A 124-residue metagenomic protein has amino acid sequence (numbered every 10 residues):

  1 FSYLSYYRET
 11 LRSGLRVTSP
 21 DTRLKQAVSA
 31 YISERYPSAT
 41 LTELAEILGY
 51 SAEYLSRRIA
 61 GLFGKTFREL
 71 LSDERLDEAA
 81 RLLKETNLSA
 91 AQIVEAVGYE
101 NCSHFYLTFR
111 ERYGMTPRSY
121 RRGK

Functional and structural regions predicted by a protein language model:
L4-A30, E34, T42-L48, G61-E69 (+1 more regions): Short, Lys/Arg-enriched, Trp-marked, Pro/Gly-tolerant hinge/linker segments that flank
S33-P37, E85: Short helix-capping/hinge SLiMs at alpha-helix to coil transitions
S38, T42-E74, V94-S119, G123: Basic/polar phosphate-binding segments, predominantly the helix-turn-helix DNA-binding elements of transcriptional
S89-A90: Hydrophobic alpha-helical connector segments
